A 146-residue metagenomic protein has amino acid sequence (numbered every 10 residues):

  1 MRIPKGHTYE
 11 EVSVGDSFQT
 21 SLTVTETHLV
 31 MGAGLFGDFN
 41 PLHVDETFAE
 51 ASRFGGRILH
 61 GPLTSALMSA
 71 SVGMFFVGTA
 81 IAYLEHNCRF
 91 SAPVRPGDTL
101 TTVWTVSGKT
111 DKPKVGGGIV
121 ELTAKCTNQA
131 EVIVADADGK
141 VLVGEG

Functional and structural regions predicted by a protein language model:
M1-L59, V143-E145: Catalytic strand-loop segment that frames the active site of acyl-thioester-processing enzymes
M1-V14, V94-T99, V103-G146: HotDog/MaoC-like acyl-thioester-processing domains
V14-T20, D38, T79-H86, L100 (+1 more regions): A generic structural signal for short beta-strands and their flanking turns/coil linkers
F39-N40, E46-A51, A70-S71, H86 (+4 more regions): Short, surface-exposed, polar/charged, turn-prone segments marking secondary-structure boundaries
E50-L59, L63-G108: Hydrophobic beta-strand-centered segment that forms part of the acyl-chain substrate-binding groove
